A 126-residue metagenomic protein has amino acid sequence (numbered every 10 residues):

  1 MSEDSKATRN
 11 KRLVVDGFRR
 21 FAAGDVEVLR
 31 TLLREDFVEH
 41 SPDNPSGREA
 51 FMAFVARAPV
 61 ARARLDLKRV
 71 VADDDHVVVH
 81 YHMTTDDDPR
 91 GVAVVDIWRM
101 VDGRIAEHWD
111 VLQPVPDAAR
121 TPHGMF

Functional and structural regions predicted by a protein language model:
M1-F126: C-terminal and inter-domain tail/linker signature
